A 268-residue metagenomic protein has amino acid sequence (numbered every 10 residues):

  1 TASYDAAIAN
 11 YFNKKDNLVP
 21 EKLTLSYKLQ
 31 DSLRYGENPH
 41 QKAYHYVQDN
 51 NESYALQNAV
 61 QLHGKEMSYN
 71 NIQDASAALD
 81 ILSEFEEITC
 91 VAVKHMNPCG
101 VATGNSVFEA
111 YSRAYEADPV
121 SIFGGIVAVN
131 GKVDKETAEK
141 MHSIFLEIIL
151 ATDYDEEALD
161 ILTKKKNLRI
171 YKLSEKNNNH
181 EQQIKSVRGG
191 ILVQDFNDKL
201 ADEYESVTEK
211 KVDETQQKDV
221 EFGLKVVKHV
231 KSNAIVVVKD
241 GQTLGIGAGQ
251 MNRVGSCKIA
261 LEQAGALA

Functional and structural regions predicted by a protein language model:
S3-A268: ATP-dependent carboxylate/acyl-activation modules
